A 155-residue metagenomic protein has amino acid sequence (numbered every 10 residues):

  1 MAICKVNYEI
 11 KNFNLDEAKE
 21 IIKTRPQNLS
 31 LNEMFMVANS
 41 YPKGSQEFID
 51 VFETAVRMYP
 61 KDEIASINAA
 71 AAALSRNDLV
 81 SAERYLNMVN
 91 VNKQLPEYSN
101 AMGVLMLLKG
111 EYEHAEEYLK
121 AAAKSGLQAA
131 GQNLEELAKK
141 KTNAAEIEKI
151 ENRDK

Functional and structural regions predicted by a protein language model:
M1-K155: N-terminal targeting segments with Sec-dependent signals, encompassing both cleavable signal peptides and non-cleavable
